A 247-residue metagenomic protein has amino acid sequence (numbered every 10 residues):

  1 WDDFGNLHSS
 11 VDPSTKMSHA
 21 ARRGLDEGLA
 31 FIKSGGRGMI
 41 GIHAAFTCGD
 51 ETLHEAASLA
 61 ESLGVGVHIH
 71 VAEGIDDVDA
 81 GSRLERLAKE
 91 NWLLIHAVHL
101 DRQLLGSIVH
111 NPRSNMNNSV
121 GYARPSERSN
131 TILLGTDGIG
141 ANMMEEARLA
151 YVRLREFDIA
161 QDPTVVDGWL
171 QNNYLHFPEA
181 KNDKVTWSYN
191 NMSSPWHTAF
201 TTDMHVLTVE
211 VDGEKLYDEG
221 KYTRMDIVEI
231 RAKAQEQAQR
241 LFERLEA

Functional and structural regions predicted by a protein language model:
W1-L93, A97-V98: Metal-coordinating catalytic core of metallo-dependent amide/deamination hydrolases
G24-E27, G49-A56, L104, R124 (+4 more regions): General structural feature for long, well-ordered alpha-helical segments within catalytic domains of soluble enzymes
K33, E61-V65, V152, E156 (+3 more regions): Generic secondary-structure signature for well-ordered alpha-helical cores
V78-D79, V120, M144, V228: Short Asp/Glu-rich motifs
E85-N191, A199-T201: Active-site-adjacent C-terminal substructures of enzyme catalytic domains
D167-A247: Active-site microenvironment of metallo-dependent hydrolases
